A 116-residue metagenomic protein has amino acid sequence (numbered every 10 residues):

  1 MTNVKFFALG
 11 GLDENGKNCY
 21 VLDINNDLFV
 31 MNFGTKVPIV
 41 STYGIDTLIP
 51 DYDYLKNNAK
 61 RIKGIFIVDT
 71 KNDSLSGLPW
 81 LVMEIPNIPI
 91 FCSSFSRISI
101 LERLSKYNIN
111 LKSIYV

Functional and structural regions predicted by a protein language model:
M1-N3, K60-R61: A short, charged/proline- and glycine-enriched loop that marks the coil->beta-strand transition at the N-terminal
T2-K5, L28: Extreme N-terminal starter segment of soluble prokaryotic enzymes
F6, Y20-L22: Short beta-strand motif preference
F7, F91, K112-V116: General small-molecule cofactor/ligand-binding pocket signal
G10-L12: Short Gly/Pro-enriched turn/cap motifs at secondary-structure boundaries
E14-K17, I24-I67, S76-I88, F95-S96 (+1 more regions): Pre-active-site segment of Zn-dependent metallo-hydrolases
D73: Acidic Asp/Glu-based divalent-cation binding sites
